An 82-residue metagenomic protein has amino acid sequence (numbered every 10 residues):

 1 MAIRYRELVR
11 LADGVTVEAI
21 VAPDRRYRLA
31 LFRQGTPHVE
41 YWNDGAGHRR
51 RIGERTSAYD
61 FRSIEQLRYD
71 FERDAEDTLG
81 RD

Functional and structural regions predicted by a protein language model:
M1-D24: Negatively charged, low-complexity tracts enriched in Asp/Glu with abundant Ser/Thr
E7-R10, A30, Q66, T78: Acidic/proline-rich low-complexity IDRs
E18-A58: A short, structured beta-strand/loop element
D44-D82: Mixed-charge, Lys/Arg-enriched low-complexity segments
